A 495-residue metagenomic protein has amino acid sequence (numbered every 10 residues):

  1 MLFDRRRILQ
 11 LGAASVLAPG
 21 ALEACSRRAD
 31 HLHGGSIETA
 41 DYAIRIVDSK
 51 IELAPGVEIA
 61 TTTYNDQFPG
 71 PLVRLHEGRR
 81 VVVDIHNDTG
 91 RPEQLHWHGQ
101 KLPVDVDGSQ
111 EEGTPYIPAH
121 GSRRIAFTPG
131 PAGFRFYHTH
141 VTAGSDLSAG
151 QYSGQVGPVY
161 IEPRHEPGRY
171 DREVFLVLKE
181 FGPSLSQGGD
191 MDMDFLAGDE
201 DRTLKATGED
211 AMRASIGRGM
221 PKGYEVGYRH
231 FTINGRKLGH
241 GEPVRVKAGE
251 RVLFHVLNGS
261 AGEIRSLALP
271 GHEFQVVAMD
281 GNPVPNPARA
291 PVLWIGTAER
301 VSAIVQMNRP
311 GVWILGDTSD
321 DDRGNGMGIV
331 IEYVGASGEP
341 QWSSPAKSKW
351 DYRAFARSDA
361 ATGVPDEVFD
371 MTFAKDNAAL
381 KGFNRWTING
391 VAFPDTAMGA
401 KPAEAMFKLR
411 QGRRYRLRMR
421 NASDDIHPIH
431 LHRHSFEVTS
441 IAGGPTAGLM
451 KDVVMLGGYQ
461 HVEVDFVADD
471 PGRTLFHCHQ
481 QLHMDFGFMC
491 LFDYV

Functional and structural regions predicted by a protein language model:
M1-L2, R7-R28: N-terminal export signals
L11, S26-A43, D146, Q151-D201 (+3 more regions): Extended terminal and domain-junction accessory segments
S26-Y137, V141-S145, Q151, V277 (+2 more regions): Extracytoplasmic/lumenal soluble domains of exported proteins with redox or metal-associated functions
E77, A119, P131-A132, A248 (+5 more regions): Surface-exposed loops/turns
I85-T89, N258, M419-S423: Asparagine-centered strand-capping/turn motif at beta-strand->loop junctions
W97-K101, L267-F274, H430-F436: Short acidic, flexible loop segments centered on an aromatic residue
D105-A119, T128, M212-D351, A361 (+1 more regions): Histidine- and aromatic-rich segments of cupredoxin/plastocyanin-like copper-binding domains
F175-A248, L257-S260, N384-M398: Acidic-aromatic/histidine active-site loop/patch
